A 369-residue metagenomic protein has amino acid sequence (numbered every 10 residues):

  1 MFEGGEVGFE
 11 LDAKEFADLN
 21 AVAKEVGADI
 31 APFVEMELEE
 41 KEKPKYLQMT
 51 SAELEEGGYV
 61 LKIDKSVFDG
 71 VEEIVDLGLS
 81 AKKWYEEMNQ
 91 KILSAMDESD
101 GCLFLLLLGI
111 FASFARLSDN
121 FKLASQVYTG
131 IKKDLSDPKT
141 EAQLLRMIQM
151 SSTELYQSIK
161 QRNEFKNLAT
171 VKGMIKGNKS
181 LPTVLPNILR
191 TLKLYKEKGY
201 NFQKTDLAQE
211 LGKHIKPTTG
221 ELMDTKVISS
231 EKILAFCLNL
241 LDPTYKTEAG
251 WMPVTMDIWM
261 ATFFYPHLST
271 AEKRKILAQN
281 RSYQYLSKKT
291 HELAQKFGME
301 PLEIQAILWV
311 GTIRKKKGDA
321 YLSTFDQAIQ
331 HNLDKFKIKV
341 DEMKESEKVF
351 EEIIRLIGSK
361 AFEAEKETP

Functional and structural regions predicted by a protein language model:
M1-F2: N-terminal targeting leader peptides, primarily classical Sec-type signal peptides for secretion
E6-P369: HhH-family (HhH-GPD) DNA N-glycosylase catalytic core used in base-excision repair
